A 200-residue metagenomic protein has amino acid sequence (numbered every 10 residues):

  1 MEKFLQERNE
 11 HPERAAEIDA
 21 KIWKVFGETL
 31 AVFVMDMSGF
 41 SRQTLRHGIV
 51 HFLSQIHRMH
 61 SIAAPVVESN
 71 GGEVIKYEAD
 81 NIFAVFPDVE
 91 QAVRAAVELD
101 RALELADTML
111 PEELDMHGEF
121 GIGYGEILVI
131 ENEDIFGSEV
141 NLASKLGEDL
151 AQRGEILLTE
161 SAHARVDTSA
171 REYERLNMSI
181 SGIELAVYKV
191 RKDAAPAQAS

Functional and structural regions predicted by a protein language model:
M1-K21, R153-S200: Intrinsically disordered, glycine/charged-rich C-terminal tails and inter-domain linkers that flank nucleotidyl cyclase
H11-R94: Catalytic NTP-binding/metal-coordinating core of nucleotidyl cyclase/transferase enzymes
S54-G71, F83-F120, E126, S138-K145: Alpha-helical scaffold within the catalytic cores of cyclic-nucleotide enzymes
E73-Y77, E112, N177: Short beta-strand
V85, I127-E131, R165-V166: Short, solvent-exposed loop/turn segments at secondary-structure junctions
I130-D134, G154-I156: Catalytic cores and conserved motifs of cyclic dinucleotide signaling enzymes
L142-D149, H163: Short, charged, amphipathic alpha-helix that recurs within catalytic cores of restriction-modification and other
